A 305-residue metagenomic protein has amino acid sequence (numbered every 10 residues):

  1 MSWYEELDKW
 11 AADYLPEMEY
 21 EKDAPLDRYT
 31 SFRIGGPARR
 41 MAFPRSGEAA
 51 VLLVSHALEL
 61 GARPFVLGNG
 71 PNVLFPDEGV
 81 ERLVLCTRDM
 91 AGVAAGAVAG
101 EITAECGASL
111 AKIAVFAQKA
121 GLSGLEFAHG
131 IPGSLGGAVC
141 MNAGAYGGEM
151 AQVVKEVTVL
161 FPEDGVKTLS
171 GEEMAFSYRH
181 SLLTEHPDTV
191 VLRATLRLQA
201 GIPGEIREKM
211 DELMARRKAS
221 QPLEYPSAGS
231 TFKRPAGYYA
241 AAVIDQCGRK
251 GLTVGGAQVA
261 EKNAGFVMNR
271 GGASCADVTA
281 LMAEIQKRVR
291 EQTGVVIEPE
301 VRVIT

Functional and structural regions predicted by a protein language model:
S2, D27, R45-E48, A108 (+10 more regions): Conserved active-site and cofactor/substrate-binding residues in soluble primary-metabolism enzymes
S2-L135: Anion-binding (especially nucleotide phosphate/pyrophosphate-binding) glycine-rich loop and adjoining beta-alpha core
E21-K22, V73, L160-R288, Q292-T305: Phosphate/pyrophosphate- and phosphate-bearing ligand-binding catalytic cores of soluble enzymes
G35-G36, A42-G47, L74-G92, C140-G171 (+1 more regions): Structural signature of FAD isoalloxazine-binding scaffolds in flavoprotein oxidoreductases
G36-P37, N69-P71, V80, A108 (+8 more regions): Gly/Ser/Thr-rich helix-start
R40-M41, V73-F75, K112, L135-N142 (+5 more regions): Basic, gly/Ser/Thr/Pro-rich low-complexity segments located predominantly at protein N termini
L60, L67-N69, V153, Y225-P226 (+1 more regions): Short, basic and Ser/Thr-rich N-terminal targeting/leader segments
A111-K155, F161, S227: A gly/ser-rich beta-alpha-beta helix-loop segment of oxidoreductase catalytic cores
